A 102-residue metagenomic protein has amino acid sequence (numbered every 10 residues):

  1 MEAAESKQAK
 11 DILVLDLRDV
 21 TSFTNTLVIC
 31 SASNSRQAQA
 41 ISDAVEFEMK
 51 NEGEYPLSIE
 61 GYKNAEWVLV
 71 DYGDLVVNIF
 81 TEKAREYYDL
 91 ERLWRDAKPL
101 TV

Functional and structural regions predicted by a protein language model:
M1-D19, S33-A40, F47, E60-G61 (+1 more regions): Long, contiguous binding/interaction regions
D16-S31, A65-V68: Short, charge-patterned binding micro-sites
E46-V76: Mid-chain, well-packed structural core segment of small domains
